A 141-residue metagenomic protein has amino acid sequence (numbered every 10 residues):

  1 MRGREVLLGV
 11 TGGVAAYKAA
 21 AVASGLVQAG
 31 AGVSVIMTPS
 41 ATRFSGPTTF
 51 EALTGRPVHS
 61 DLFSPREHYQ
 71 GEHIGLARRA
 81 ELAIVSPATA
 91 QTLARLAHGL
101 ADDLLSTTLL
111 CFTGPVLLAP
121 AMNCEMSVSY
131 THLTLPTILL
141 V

Functional and structural regions predicted by a protein language model:
M1-L133: A cross-family phosphate/adenosyl-ligand binding-site feature
H132, I138-V141: Single conserved hydrophobic/aromatic residue that forms the stacking wall/gate of nucleotide- or nucleobase-binding
